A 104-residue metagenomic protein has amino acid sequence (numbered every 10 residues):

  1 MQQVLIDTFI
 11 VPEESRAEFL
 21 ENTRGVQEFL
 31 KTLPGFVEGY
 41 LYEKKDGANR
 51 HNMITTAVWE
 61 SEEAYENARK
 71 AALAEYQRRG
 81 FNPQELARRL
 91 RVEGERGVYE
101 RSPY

Functional and structural regions predicted by a protein language model:
M1-V4, S15: Short amphipathic alpha-helical segments, especially helix-boundary/capping motifs
Q3-I10, Y40-A72: Short, well-ordered beta-strand segments in beta-rich or mixed alpha/beta enzyme and ligand-binding folds
I6-T8, E95-V98: Short amphipathic
I10-E21: Short, surface-exposed ligand-recognition loops at beta-strand->loop->(often short) alpha-helix junctions that present
S15-R16, Q27-E28, E43-K45: Intrinsically disordered, low-complexity segments enriched in polar/charged residues with Gly/Pro, especially when
G25-V37, V58-E95, Y104: An amphipathic, aromatic/His-enriched active-site/gating alpha helix that lines ligand/cofactor pockets
E43, V98-E100: A general secondary-structure junction signal
